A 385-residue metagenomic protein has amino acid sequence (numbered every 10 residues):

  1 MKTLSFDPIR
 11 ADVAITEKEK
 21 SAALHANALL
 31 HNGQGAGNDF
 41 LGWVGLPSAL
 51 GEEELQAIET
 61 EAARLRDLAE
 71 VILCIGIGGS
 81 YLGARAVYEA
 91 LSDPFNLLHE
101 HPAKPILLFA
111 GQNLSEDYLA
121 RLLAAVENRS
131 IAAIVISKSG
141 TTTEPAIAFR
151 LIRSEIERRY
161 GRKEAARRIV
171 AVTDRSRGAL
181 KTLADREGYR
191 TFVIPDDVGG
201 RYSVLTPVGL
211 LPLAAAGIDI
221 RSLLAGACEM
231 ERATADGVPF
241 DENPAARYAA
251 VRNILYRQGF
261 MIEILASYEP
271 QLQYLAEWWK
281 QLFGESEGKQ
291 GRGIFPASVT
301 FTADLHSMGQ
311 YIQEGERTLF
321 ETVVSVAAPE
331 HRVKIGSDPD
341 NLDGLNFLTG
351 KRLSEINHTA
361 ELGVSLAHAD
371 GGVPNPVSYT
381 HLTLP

Functional and structural regions predicted by a protein language model:
M1-A63, P339-D343: Extended, charge-enriched "interface" segments that sit outside catalytic cores
S48-E59, V87-I131, A148: Glycine-rich oxoanion-binding loops at beta->alpha junctions
E59-E70, L123-I131, R252-G259: Glycine-rich phosphate/diphosphate-binding loops that line cofactor/substrate pockets in enzymes
V71-G78, A132-S139, I262-E269, S378: Short glycine-rich or small-residue beta-strand-to-loop segments that form or flank ligand, phosphate, metal/Fe-S
I72-A86, V204-P207: Conserved phosphate/anionic-ligand binding catalytic regions in large, soluble enzymes, centered on
R158-E321: Active-site phosphate/pyrophosphate-binding segments
A297-Y379: Helicase-primase coupling helices
T380-P385: Conserved small/polar residues in nucleotide/adenosyl-binding loops
